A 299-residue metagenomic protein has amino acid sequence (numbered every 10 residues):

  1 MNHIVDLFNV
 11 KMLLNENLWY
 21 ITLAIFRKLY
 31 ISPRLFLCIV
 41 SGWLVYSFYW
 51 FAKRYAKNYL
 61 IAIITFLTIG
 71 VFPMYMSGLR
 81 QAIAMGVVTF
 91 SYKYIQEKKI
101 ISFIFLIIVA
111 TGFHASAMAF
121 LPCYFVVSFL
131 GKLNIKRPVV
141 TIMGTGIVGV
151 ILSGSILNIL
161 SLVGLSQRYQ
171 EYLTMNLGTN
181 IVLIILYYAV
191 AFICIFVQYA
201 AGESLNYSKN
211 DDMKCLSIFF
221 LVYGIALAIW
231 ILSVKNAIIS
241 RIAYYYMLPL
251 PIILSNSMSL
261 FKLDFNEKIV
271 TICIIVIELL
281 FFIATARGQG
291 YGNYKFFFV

Functional and structural regions predicted by a protein language model:
N2-I31: Short hydrophobic/aromatic helix or loop-helix immediately within or flanking a transmembrane segment in polytopic
N2-V5, Y20, S128-I242, Y246 (+1 more regions): Alpha-helical transmembrane segments and terminal signal-anchor/GPI-anchor hydrophobic tails, characterized by long
N17, L29-Y46: Loop-to-helix entry region of an early transmembrane alpha helix in multi-pass inner-membrane enzymes
Y49-I69: Transmembrane-helix signature of polytopic, membrane-embedded enzymes that assemble or transfer cell-envelope glycans
V71, S102-F125, I231: Membrane-interface alpha helices of multi-pass inner-membrane proteins
M76-A82: Short acidic/glycine- and proline-prone juxtamembrane loop motifs at membrane-interface regions of multi-pass membrane
V88-I101: Membrane-interface transmembrane helices that cradle and orient dolichyl/undecaprenyl
V222, P249, I269-V299: Transmembrane helical bundles and short interhelical boundary loops of multi-pass, membrane-embedded
